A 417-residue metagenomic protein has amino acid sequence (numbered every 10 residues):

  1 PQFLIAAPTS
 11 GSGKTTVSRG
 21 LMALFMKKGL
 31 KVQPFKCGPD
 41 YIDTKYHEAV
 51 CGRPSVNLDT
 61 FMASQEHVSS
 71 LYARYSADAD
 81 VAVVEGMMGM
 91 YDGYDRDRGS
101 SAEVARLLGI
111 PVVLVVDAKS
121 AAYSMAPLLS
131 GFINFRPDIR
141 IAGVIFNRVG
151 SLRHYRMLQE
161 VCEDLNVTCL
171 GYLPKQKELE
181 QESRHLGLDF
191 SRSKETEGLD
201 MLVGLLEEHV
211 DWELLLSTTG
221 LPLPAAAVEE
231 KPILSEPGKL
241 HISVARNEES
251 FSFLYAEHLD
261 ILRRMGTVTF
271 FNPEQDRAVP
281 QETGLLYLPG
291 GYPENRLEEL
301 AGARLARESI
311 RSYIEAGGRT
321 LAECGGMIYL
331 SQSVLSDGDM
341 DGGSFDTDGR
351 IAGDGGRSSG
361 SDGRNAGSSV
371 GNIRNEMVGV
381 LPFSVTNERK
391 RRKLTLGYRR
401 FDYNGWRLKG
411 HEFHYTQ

Functional and structural regions predicted by a protein language model:
P1-T16, M22-L108, V116-R140, L152-R156: ATP-dependent carboxylate-amine ligase catalytic core
L4, V83-E85, V113, I145 (+2 more regions): Structural motif
K36-C37, C169-K177, T269-Q275: Beta-strand->loop->alpha-helix junctions that form or flank phosphate-binding loops in nucleotide-handling enzymes
D117-A118, N147-G150, A245-E249: Structural motif
Y123-I233: Internal gly/pro-rich beta-alpha loop/helix module that stabilizes soluble enzyme cofactors or their anionic handles
W212, L234-G238, S252-I261, T269 (+3 more regions): C-terminal and late-domain segments of enzyme folds
L240-A245, E249-A301, E308-Y313: Phosphate-binding active sites in nucleotide-utilizing proteins
P293-D348, R364-R400: Cysteine-nucleophile active-site neighborhood
